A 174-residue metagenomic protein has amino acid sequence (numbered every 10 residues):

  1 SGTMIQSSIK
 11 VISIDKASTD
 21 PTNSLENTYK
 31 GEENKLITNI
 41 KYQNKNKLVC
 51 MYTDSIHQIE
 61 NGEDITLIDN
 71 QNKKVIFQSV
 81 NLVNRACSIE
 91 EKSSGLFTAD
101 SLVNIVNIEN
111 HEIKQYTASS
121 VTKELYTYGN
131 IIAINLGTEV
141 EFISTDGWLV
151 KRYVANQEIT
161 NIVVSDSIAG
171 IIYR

Functional and structural regions predicted by a protein language model:
S1, V49, H57, S94-L96 (+2 more regions): Structural core positions within WD40/WD-like beta-propeller blades
G2-I9, N23, I37, L125 (+2 more regions): Generic structural motif
M4-E33, D54-V80, T98-A118, E139-V154: Surface-exposed loop/turn elements that mediate protein-protein interactions on large endomembrane-trafficking
S13-D15, R85-S93, E109: Charged, gly/pro-rich, cysteine-poor intrinsically disordered low-complexity regions
T28-N46, K73-E91, T117-N130, N156-I168: Repeated scaffold domains used in trafficking and secretory/extracellular systems, primarily beta-propellers
K41, R85, K114, W148-R152 (+1 more regions): Arginine residue identity/basic-tract feature
Y42-Q43, M51, I89, F97-T98 (+5 more regions): Generic beta-strand structural signal
L136-R174: C-terminal closing repeat unit and adjoining cap/tail of repeat-based domains
